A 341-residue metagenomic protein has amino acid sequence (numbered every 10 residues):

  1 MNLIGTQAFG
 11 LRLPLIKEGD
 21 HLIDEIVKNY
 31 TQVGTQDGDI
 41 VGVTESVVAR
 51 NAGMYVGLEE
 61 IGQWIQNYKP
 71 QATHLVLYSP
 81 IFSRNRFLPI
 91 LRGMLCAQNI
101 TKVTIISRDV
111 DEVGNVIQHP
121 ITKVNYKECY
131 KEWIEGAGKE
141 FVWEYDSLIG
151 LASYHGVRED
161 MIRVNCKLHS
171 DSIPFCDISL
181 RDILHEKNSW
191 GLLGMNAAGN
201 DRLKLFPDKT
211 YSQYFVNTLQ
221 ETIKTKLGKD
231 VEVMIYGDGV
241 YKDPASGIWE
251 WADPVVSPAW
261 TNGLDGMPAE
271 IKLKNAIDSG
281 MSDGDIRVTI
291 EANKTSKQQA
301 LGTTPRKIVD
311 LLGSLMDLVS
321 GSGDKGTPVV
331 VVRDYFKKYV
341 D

Functional and structural regions predicted by a protein language model:
M1-D37, S46-D341: Conserved mixed alpha/beta catalytic, RNA-binding, or beta-rich assembly cores of soluble enzyme, regulatory
